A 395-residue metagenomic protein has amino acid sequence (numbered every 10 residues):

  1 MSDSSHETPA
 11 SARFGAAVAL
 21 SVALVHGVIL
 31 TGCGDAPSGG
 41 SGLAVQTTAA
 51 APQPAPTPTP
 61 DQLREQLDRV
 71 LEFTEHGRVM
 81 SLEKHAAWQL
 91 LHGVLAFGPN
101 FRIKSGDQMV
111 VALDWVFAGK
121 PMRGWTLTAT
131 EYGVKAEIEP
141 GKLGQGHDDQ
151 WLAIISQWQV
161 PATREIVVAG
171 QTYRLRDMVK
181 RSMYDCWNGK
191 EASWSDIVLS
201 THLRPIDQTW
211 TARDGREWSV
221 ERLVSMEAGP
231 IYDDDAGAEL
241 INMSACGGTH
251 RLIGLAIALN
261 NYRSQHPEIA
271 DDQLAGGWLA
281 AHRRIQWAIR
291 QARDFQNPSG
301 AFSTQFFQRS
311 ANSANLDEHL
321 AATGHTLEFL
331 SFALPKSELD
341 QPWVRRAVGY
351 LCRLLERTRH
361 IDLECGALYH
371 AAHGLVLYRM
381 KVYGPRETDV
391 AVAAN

Functional and structural regions predicted by a protein language model:
M1-A12: N-terminal secretory signal peptides that target proteins for export/translocation
A12-F14, S38: Short, intrinsically disordered low-complexity segments
A17-I29: Bacterial N-terminal signal peptides
C33-N395: Preference for long, amphipathic alpha-helical scaffolds in soluble/luminal domains and all-alpha bundles
